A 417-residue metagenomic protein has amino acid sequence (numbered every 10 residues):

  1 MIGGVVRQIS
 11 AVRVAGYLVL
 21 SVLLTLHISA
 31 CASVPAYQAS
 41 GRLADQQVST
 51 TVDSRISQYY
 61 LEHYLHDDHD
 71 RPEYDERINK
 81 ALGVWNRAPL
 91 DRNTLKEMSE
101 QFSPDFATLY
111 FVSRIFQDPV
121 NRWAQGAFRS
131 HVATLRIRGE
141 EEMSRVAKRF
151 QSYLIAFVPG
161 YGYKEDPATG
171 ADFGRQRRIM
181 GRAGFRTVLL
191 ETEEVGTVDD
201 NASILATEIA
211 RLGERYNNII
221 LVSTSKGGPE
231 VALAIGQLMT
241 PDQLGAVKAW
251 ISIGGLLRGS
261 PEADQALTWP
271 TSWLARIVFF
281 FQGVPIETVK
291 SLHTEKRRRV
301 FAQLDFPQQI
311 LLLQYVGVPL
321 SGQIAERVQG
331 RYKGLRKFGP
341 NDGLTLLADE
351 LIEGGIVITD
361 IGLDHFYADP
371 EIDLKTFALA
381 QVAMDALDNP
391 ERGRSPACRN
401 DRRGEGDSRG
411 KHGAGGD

Functional and structural regions predicted by a protein language model:
M1-A11: N-terminal secretory signal peptides that target proteins for export/translocation
R7, A30-A168, D401-R403, D407-G416: Flexible, membrane-associating and regulatory peripheral segments of lipid-active enzymes
A15-H27: Bacterial N-terminal signal peptides
Y37-R77, P307-D417: C-terminal catalytic-base region of ester-bond hydrolases, centering on the histidine of the charge-relay
V146-I219: Active-site catalytic motif of lipid deacylating hydrolases and related acyltransferases
V158-Y161, G255, G317: Glycine-rich His-Gly loop
T169, P261-A266, Q323-V328: Short aromatic-enriched loop/helix-cap "lid" or pocket-rim segments at secondary-structure transitions that line
S203-A302: Serine-dependent carboxylesterase/thioesterase catalytic core of lipase-like alpha/beta-hydrolase/SGNH enzymes
